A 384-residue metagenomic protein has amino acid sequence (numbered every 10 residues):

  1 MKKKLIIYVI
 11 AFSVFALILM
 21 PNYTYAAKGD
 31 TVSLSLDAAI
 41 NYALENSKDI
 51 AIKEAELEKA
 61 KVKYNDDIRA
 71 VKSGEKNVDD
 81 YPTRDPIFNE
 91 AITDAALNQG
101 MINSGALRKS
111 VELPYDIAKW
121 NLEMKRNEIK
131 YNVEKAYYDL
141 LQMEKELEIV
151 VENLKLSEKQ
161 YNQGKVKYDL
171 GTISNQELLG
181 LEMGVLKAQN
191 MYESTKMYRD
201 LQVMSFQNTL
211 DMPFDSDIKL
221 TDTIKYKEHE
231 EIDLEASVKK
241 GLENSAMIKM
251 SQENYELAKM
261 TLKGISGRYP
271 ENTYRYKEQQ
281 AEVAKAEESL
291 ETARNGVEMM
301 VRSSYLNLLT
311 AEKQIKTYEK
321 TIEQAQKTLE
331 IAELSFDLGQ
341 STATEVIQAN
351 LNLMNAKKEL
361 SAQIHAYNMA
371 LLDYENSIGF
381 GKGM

Functional and structural regions predicted by a protein language model:
K2, V62-R69, R126-K240, R268: Periplasmic alpha-helical coiled-coil/stalk elements that build and connect Gram-negative outer-membrane
K2-A26: Sec-dependent N-terminal signal peptides of Gram-positive bacterial secreted proteins and lipoproteins
Y25-L113, W120-E123, K130, T172-S174 (+5 more regions): Bacterial Sec-pathway N-terminal export signals of envelope proteins
K48-A55, A106-S110, A136-K159, K165 (+6 more regions): Amphipathic, heptad-repeat-like alpha-helical segments
A60-I68, A118, K125, M143 (+13 more regions): Non-transmembrane amphipathic alpha-helical segments
E112, N175-L186, R275-E282, R302 (+1 more regions): Short, charged, amphipathic alpha-helical segments
K125, I129, V133, N190-D211 (+2 more regions): Short segments within alpha-helical structural elements
N272, V297, S304, G339-T342: Alpha-helical heptad-repeat coiled-coil segments that mediate oligomerization/polymerization in large
